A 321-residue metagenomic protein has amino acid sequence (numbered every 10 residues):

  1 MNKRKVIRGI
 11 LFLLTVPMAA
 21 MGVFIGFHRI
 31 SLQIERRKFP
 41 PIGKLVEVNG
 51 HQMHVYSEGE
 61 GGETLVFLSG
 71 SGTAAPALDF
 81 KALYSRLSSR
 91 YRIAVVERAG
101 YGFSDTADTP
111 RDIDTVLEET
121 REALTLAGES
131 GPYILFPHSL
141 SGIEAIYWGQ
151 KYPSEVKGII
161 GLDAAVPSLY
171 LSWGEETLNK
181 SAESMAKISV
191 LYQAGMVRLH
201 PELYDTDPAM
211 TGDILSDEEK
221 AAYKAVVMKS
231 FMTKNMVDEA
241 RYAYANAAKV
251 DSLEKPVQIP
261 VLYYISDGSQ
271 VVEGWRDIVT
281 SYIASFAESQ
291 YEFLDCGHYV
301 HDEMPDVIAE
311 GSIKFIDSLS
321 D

Functional and structural regions predicted by a protein language model:
N2-L65, S88-Y91, T125, S130 (+2 more regions): Alpha/beta-hydrolase fold catalytic core
H51-F103: Conserved HGGG/HGGXW glycine-rich cap/lid loop of the alpha/beta-hydrolase fold
V95-F136: Active-site loop/oxyanion-hole signature of alpha/beta-hydrolase fold enzymes
Y133-I134, G158-I160: Residue in the alpha/beta-hydrolase core beta-strand immediately N-terminal to the catalytic nucleophile
P137-S141, A145: Gly/Ala-rich beta-loop-alpha elbow adjacent to hydrolase catalytic centers
I160-A194: Flexible "cap/lid" loop of the alpha/beta hydrolase fold
L215-S285: Conserved serine/cysteine hydrolase catalytic core
F293-D306: Catalytic histidine-centered segment of alpha/beta-hydrolase-like enzymes
